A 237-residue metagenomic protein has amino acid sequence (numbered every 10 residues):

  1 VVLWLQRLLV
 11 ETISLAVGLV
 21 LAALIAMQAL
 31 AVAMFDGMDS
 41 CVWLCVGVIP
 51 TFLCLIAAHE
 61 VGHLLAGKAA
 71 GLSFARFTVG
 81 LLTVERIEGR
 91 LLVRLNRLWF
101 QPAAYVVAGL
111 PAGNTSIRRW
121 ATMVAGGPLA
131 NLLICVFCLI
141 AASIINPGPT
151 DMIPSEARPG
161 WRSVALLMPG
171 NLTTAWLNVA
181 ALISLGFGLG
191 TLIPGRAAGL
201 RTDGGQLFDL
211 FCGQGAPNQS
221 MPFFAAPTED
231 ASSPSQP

Functional and structural regions predicted by a protein language model:
V1-G47: Topogenic membrane-insertion module of multi-pass membrane proteins
V10, R119-I134: Membrane-interface loop-to-helix entry segments
G37-A58, G170-L189: Membrane-embedded alpha-helical segments that form the functional core of polytopic membrane enzymes, especially those
C45-G113: Small-residue-rich helix-interface/hinge motifs
I56, E60, L64-K68, P128 (+3 more regions): Catalytic glutamate of the conserved HExxH
S73-F77, G148-E156, G188-S220: Juxtamembrane/interfacial segments flanking transmembrane helices
L95-S116, R196-T202, G213-N218: Non-transmembrane, extramembrane segments of multi-pass ion/lipid transporters
G148-L172: Membrane-interfacial helical/loop segments at transmembrane boundaries in membrane proteins
